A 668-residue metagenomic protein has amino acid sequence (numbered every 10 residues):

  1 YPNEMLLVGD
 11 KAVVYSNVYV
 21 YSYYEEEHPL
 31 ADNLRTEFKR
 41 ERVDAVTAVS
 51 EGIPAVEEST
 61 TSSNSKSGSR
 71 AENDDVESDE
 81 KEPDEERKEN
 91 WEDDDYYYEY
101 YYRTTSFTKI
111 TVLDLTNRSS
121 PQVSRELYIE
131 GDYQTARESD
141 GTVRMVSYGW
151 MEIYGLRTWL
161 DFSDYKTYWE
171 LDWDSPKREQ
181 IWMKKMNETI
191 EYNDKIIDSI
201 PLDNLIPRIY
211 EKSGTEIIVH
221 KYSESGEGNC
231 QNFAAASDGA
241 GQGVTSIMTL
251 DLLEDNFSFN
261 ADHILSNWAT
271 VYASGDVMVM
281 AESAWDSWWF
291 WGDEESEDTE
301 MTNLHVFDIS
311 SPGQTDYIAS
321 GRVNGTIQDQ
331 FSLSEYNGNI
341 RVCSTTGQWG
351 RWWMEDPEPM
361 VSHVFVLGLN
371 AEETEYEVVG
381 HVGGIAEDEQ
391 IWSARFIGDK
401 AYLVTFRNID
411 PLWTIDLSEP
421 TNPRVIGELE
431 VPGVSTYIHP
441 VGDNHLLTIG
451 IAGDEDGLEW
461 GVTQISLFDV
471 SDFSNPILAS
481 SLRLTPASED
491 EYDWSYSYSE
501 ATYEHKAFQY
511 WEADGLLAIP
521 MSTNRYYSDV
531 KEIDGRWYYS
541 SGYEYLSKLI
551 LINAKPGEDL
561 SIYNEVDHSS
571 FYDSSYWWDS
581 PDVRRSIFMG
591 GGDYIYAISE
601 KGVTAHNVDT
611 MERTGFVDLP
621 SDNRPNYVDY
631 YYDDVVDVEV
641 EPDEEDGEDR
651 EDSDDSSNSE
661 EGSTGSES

Functional and structural regions predicted by a protein language model:
Y1-S668: Beta-sheet-rich non-transmembrane sensory/scaffold domains
